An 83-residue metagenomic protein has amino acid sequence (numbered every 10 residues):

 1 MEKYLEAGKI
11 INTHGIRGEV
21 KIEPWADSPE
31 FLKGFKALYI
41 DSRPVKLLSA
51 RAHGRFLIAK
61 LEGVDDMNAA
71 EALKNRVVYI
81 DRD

Functional and structural regions predicted by a protein language model:
M1-D83: Short Lys/Arg-rich amphipathic alpha-helical segments
